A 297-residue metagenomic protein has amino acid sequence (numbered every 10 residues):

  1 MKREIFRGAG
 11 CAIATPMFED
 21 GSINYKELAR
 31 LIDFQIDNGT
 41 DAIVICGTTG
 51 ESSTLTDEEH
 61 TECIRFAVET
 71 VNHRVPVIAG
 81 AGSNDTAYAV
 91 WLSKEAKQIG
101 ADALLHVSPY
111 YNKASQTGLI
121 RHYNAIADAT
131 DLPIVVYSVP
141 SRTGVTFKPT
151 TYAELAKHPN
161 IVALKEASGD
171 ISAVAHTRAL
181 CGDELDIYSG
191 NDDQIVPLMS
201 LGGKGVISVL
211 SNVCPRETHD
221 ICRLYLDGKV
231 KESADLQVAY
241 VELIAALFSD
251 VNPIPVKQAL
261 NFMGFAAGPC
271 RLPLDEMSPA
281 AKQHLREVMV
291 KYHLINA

Functional and structural regions predicted by a protein language model:
K2-C11, T15-G144: Active-site beta->alpha loop and helix N-cap motifs at the rims of alpha/beta catalytic domains
K2-I5, N38, H176-A179, L185 (+1 more regions): Catalytic cores of TIM-barrel enzymes
I5-P16, F34, N38-T40, S200-G203 (+1 more regions): C-terminal alpha-helical cap/extension of soluble enzyme domains
L28, H60, I64, A89 (+7 more regions): A general structural signal for well-ordered alpha-helical segments in protein cores
L55-E58, V90-W91, Q116-L119, F147-P149 (+4 more regions): Short secondary-structure transition/capping segments
E69-V75, I99-G100, T130-L132, K157-N160 (+4 more regions): Short helix-capping segments at alpha-helix termini
D128-A129, R142-F248: Catalytic alpha/beta core domains of metabolic enzymes, predominantly
S138, N160-I161, R271-L272: Glycine-rich phosphate-binding "P-loop"
